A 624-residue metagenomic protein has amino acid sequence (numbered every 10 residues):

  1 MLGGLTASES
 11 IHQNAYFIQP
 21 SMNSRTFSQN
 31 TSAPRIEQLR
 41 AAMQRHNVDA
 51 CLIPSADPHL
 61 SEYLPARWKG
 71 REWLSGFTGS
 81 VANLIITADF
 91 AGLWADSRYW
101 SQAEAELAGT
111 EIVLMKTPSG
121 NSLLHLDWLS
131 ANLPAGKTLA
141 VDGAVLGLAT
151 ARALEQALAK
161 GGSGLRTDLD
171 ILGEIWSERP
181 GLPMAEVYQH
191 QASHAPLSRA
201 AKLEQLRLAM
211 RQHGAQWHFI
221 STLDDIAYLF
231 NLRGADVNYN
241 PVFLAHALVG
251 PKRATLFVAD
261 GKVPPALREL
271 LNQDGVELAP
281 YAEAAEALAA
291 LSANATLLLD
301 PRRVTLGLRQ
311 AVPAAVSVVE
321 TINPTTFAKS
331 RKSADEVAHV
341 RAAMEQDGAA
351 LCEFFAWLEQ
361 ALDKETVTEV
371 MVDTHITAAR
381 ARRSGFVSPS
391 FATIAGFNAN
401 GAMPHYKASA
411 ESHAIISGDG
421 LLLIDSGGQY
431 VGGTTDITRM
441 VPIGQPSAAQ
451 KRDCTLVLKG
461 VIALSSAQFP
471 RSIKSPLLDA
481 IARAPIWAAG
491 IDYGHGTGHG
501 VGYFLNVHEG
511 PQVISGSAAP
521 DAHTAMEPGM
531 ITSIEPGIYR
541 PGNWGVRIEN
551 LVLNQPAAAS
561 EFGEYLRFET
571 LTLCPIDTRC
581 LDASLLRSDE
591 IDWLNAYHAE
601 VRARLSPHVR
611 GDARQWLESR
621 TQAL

Functional and structural regions predicted by a protein language model:
L2-G3, Q19: N-terminal non-cleavable signal-anchor helices
G3, S8-S10: N-terminal amphipathic/hydrophobic targeting modules at extreme N-termini, encompassing cleavable Sec/SRP-type signal
Y16-L624: Active-site neighborhoods and metal-handling regions in enzymes and metal-associated proteins
